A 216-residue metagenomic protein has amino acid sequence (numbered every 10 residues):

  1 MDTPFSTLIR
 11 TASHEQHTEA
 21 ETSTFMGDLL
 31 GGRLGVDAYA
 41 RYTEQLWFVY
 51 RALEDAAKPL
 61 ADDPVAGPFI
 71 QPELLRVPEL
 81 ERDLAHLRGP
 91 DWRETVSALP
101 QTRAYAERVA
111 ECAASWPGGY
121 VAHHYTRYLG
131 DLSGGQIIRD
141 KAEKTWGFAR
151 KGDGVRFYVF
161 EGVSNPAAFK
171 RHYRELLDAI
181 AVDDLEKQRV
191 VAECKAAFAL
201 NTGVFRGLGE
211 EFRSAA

Functional and structural regions predicted by a protein language model:
M1-A216: Metal- and O2-centered redox machinery and metal/ROS homeostasis
